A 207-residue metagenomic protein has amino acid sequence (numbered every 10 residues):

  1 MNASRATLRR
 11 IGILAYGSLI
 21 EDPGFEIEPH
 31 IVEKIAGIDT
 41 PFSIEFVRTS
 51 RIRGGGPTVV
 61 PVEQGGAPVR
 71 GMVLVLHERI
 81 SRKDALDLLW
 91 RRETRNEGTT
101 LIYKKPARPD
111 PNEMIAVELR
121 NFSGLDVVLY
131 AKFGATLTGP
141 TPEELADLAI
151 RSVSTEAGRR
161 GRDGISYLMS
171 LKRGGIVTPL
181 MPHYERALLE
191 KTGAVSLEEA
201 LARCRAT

Functional and structural regions predicted by a protein language model:
N2-T207: A glycine-rich, hydrophobic/aromatic-adjacent loop/helix-cap motif
